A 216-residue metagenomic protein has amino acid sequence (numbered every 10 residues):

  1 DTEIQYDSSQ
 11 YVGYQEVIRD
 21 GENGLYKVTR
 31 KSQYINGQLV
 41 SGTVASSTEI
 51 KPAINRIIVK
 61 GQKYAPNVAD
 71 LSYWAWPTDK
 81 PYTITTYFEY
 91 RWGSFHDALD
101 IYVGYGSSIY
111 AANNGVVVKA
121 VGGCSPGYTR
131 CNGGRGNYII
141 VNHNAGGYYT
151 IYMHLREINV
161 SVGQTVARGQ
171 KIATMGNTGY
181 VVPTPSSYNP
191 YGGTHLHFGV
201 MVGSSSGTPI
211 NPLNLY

Functional and structural regions predicted by a protein language model:
D1-D70: Extracellular modular ligand-binding repeats in secreted and cell-surface proteins
I35, G104, Y110, S161 (+1 more regions): Residue-level recognition of short, solvent-exposed, well-ordered loop/turn junctions that link secondary-structure
L39, S108, N114-V116, T165 (+1 more regions): Residue-level marker of beta-strand positions
V40-T43, V118, I172, I210: Generic structural signal for well-ordered beta-strand positions
G42, T48, P52-N113, G127: Extracytoplasmic/periplasmic cell wall- or extracellular glycan-interacting regions that localize and scaffold envelope
S72-W76, I158-Q170, T174, S187-Y216: Acidic, glycine-rich catalytic/binding loops that coordinate metals and/or anionic ligands
H96-A98, A111-N159, Y180-L196: Zn2+-dependent peptidoglycan hydrolase active-site motif and core
